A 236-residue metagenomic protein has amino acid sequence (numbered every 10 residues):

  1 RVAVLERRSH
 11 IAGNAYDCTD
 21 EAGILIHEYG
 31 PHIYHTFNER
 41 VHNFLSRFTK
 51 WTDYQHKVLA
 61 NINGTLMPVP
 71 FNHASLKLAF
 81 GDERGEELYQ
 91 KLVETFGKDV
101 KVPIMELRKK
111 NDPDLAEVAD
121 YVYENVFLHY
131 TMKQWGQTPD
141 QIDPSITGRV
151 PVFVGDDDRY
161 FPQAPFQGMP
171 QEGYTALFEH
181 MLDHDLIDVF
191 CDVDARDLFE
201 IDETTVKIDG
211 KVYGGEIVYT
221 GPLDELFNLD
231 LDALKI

Functional and structural regions predicted by a protein language model:
R1-E21: Glycine-rich FAD pyrophosphate-binding loop
A3-E6, D53-Y54, L59-N61, V189-C191 (+1 more regions): A structural signal for short, well-ordered beta-strand segments and their strand-loop junctions that often border
L5-R7, Y34-F37, N125, Q171-E172 (+2 more regions): Short His-Asn-centered micro-motif
A12-G13, I24-H27, D192-I236: Central helical "cap/lid" subdomain
A15-C18, F71-H73, L231: Short aromatic-enriched loop/helix-cap "lid" or pocket-rim segments at secondary-structure transitions that line
A22-T95: Dinucleotide-binding Rossmann-like beta1-alpha1 core, especially the glycine-rich loop that anchors the ADP
N63-G215: Active-site/ligand-binding neighborhood in enzyme catalytic cores
